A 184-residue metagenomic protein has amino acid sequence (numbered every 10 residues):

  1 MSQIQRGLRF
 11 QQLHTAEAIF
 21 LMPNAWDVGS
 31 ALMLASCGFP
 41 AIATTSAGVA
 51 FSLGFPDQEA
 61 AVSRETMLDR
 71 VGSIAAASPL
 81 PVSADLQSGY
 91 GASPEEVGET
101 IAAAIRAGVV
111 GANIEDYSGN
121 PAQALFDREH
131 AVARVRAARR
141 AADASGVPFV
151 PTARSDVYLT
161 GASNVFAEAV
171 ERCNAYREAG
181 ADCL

Functional and structural regions predicted by a protein language model:
S2-L184: Alpha/beta enzyme core
